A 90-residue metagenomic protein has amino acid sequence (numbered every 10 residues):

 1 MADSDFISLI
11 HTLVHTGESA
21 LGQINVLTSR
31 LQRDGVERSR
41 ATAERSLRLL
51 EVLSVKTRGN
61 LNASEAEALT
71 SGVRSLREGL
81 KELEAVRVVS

Functional and structural regions predicted by a protein language model:
M1-R48, V52, S64-S90: N-terminal intrinsically disordered, cationic/polar leader segments that include organellar targeting peptides
